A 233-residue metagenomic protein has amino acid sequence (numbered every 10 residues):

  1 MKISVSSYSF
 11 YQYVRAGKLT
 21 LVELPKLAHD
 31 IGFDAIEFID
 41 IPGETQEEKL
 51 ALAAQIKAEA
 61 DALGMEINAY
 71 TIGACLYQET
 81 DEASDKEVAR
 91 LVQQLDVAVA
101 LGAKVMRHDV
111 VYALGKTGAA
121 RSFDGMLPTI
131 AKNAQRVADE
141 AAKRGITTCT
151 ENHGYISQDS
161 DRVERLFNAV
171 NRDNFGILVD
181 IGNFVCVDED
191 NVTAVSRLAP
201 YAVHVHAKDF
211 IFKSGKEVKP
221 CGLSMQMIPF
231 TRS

Functional and structural regions predicted by a protein language model:
M1-D34, A51, K57, D61 (+2 more regions): Histidine-acidic metal/acid-base catalytic patches
S7, I31-D40, A69-A74: Short, conserved active-site loops that position catalytic residues or coordinate cofactors/metal ions across diverse
S9-Y11, D40-P42, G73-L76, V110-L114 (+3 more regions): Active-site-proximal loop/turn and secondary-structure-junction residues that shape catalytic pockets, frequently
Q12-A16, T45-E47, E79: A generic structural signal for short coil/turn motifs at secondary-structure boundaries
A35-A60, V110-S122, G215: Glycine-rich, proline-tolerant flexible connector loops at the mouths of alpha/beta enzymes
E37, A69-T71, R107, C149 (+1 more regions): Conserved beta-strand positions in the central sheet of alpha/beta enzyme cores
P42, A74-S84, L223-S224: The substrate-binding groove and active-site-proximal loops of carbohydrate-active enzymes, especially glycoside
A58-E66, Y77-I177, C186-D188, R197: Active-site acidic/histidine proton-transfer and metal-coordination neighborhood in alpha/beta enzyme cores
